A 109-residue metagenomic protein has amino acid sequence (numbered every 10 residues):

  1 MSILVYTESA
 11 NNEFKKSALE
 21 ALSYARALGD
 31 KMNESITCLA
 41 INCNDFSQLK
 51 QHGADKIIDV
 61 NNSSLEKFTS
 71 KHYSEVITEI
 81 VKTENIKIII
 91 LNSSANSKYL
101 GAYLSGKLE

Functional and structural regions predicted by a protein language model:
M1-E109: N-terminal glycine-rich FAD/FM-binding segment characteristic of electron-transfer flavoproteins
